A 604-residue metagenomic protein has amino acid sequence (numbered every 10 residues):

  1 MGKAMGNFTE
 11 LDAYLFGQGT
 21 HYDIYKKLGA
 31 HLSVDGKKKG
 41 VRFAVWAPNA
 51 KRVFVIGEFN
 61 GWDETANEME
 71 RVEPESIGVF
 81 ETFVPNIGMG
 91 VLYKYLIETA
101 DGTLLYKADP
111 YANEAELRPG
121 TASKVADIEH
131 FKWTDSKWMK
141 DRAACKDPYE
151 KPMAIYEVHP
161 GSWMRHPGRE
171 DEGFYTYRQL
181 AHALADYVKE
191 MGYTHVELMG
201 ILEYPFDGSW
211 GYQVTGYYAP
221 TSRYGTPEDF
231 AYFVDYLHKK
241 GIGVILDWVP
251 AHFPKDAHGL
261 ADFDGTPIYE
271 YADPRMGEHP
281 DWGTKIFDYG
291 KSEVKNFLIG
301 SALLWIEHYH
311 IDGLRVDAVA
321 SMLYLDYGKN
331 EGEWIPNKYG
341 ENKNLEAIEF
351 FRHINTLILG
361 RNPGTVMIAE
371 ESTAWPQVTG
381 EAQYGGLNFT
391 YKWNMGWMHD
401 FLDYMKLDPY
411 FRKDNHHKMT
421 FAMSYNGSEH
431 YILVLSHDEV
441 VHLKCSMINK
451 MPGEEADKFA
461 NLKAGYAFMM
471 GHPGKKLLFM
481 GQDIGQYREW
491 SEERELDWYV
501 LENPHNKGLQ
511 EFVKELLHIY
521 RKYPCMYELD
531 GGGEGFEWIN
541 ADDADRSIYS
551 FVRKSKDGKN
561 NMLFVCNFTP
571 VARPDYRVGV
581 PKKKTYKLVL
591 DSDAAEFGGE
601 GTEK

Functional and structural regions predicted by a protein language model:
M1-R42, V72-E157, S162-R169, Q179 (+1 more regions): The feature marks proteins involved in alpha-glucan
V45, Y95, V158, V188 (+14 more regions): Conserved, mostly hydrophobic/aromatic
W46-V53, P581-K584: Short proline/glycine-enriched turn/loop motifs at strand-loop junctions of beta-rich domains
V53-V55, Y93: Short beta-strand elements bearing conserved aromatic residues within extracellular beta-rich modules
E58-D63, A100, D593: Change "in extracellular beta-sheet-rich domains … of secreted and cell-surface proteins" to "in beta-sheet-rich domains
E114-E116, S136-M153, H159-N342: Substrate-binding/active-site clefts of carbohydrate-active enzymes
H310-D312, Y327-E492, R521-V578, K582-D593 (+1 more regions): Conserved alpha/beta catalytic core and glycan-binding cleft of carbohydrate-active enzymes
P504-M526: Catalytic cores of secreted or luminal carbohydrate-active enzymes
